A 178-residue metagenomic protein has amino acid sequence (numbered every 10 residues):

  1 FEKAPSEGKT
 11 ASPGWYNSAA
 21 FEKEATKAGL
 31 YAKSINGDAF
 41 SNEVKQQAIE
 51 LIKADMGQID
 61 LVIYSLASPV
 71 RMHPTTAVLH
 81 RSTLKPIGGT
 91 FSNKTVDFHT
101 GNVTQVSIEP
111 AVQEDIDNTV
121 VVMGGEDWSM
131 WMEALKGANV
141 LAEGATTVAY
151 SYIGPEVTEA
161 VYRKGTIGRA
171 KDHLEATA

Functional and structural regions predicted by a protein language model:
F1-A4, Y64-P69, A149-I153: Short loop/turn segments at strand-loop or loop-helix junctions that form parts of catalytic or ligand-binding pockets
E2-A32: Glycine-rich phosphate-binding loop and adjoining beta1-alpha1-beta2 segment of Rossmann-like nucleotide-binding folds
A4-S6, S41-E43, V70-R71, G154-V157: Flexible loop/turn segments at secondary-structure boundaries
G8-T10, S82-A178: Catalytic loop of short-chain dehydrogenase/reductase
K9-W15, I49, T76-R81: "Short basic amphipathic alpha-helical interaction patches in structured regions
L30, Q47-T76: A glycine-rich helix->loop->beta "capping" turn within Rossmann-like NAD(P)(H)-dependent oxidoreductase domains
K33-I35, V148: Hydrophobic/aromatic beta-strand patches that form the interior of the parallel beta-sheet core in alpha/beta enzyme
G37-A48, G125: The beta1-alpha1 cofactor-binding region of Rossmann-like NAD(H)/NADP(H)-dependent oxidoreductases
